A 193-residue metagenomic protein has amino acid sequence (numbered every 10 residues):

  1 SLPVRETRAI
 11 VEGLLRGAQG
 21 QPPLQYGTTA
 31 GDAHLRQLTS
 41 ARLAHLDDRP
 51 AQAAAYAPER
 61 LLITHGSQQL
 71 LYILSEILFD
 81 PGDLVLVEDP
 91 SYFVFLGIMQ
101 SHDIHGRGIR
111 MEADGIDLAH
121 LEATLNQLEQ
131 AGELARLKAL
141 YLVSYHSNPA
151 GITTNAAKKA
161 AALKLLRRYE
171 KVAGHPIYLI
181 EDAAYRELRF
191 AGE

Functional and structural regions predicted by a protein language model:
E6-P176, R186-E193: Conserved core of the PLP fold type I
D182: Glycine-centered flexible beta-alpha turn that most often forms the glycine-rich phosphate-binding loop
